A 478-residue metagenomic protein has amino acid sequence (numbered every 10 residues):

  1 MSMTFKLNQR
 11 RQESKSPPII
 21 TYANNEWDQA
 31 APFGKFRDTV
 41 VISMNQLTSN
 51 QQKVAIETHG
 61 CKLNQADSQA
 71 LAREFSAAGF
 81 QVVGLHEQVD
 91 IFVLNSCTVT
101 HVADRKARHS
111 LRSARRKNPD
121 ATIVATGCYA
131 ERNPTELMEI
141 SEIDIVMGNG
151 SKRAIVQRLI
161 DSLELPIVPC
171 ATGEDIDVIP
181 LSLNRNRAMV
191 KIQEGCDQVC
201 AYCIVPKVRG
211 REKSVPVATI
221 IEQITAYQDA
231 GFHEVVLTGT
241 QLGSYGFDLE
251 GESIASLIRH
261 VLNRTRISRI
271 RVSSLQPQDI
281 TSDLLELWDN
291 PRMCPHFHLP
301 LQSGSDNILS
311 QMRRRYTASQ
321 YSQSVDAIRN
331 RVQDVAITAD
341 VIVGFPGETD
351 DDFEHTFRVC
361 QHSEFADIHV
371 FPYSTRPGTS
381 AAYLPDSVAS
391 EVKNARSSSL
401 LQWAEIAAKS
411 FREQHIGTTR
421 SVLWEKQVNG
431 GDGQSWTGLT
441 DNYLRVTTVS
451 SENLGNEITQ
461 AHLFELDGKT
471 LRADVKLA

Functional and structural regions predicted by a protein language model:
M3-R10, P17-S244, F297, S319-N330 (+5 more regions): Proteins enriched for Cys/Gly/acidic motifs involved in redox and nucleic-acid/cofactor modification
K6, I20-E26, R37-V40, Y383-A478: Terminal RNA-binding accessory module
N64, T100-A103, A130, P277 (+3 more regions): Alpha-helix N-cap/loop-to-helix initiation residues
A103-R105, R211-P216, G246-G251, Q311-R314 (+3 more regions): Short, solvent-exposed loop/turn segments at secondary-structure boundaries
I123-V124, R132, D229-D351: Conserved SAM/AdoMet-binding glycine-rich loop
R153, Q198, G243, Q278 (+3 more regions): Glycine-centered loop/turn positions within well-structured domains that cap or flank conserved ligand/cofactor-binding
L183-N186, C196-Q198, M293, S303 (+5 more regions): Short flexible coil/turn linkers enriched for glycine and charged/polar residues that connect secondary-structure
